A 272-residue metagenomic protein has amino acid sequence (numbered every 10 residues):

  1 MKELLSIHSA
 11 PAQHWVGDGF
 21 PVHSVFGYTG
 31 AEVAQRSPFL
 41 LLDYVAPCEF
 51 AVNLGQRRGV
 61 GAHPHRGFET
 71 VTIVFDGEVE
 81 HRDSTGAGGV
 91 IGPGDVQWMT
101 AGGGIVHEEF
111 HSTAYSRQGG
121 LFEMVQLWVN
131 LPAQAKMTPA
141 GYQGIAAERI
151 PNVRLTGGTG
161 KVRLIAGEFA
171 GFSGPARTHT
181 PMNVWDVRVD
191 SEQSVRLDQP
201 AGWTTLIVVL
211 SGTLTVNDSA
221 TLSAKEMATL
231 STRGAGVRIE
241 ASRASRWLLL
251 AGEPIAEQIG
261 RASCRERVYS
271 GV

Functional and structural regions predicted by a protein language model:
M1-R265: Jelly-roll (double-stranded beta-helix
E266-V272: Positively charged, low-complexity/disordered segments
